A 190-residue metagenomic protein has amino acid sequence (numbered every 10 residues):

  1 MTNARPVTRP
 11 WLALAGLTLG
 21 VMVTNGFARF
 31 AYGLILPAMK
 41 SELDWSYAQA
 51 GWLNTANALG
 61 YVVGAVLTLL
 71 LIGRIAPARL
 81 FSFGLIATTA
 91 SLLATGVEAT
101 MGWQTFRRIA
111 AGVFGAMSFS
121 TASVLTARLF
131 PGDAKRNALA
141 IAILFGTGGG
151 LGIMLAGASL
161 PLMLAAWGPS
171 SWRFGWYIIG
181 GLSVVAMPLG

Functional and structural regions predicted by a protein language model:
R9-P37: Pair of pore-lining "gating" transmembrane helices in MFS-fold secondary transporters
D44, A76, V97-W103: Helix-breaking motifs and short loop linkers at transmembrane-helix boundaries and internal kinks in secondary membrane
G64-A76: Helix-to-loop junctions at the C-terminal end of transmembrane segments in multipass secondary transporters
A78-F81: Primarily marks hydrophobic transmembrane alpha-helices of the MFS/SLC 12-helix fold
I86-A99: C-terminal ends and interior cores of transmembrane alpha-helices in multi-pass membrane transporters/permeases
S91, G102-A111: Paired small-residue
T100-W103, R136-G190: Helix-loop-helix hairpin linking two adjacent transmembrane segments in secondary transporters
R107-T147: Cytoplasmic helix-loop-helix junction between adjacent transmembrane helices in 12-TM secondary transporters
